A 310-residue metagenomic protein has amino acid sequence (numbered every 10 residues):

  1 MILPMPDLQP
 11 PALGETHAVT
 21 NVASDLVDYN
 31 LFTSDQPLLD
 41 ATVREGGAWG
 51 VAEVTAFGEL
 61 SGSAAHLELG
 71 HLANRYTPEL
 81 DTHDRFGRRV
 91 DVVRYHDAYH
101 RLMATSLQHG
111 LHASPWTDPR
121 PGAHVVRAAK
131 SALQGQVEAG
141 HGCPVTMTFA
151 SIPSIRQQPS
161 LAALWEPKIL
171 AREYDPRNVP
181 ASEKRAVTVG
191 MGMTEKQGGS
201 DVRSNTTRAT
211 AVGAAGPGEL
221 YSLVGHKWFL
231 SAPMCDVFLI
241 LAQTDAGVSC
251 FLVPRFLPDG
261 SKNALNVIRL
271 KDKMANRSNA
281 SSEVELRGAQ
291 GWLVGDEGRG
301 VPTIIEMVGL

Functional and structural regions predicted by a protein language model:
M1-R120, A139: Extended, charge-enriched "interface" segments that sit outside catalytic cores
R88-P180, S231-A232: Internal helix-loop-helix
P115-W116, A129-A139, F149, P153 (+4 more regions): Glycine- and acidic
P159-T207, A211, G216-E219: Internal maturation/activation junctions in enzymes
Q197-S200, F229-S231, Q243, K273-N279: Short Gly/Pro-enriched turn/cap motifs at secondary-structure boundaries
G218-A264: A short core secondary-structure module
D259, E283-G309: A glycine-rich, basic-preceded beta-loop-alpha segment at the flavin cofactor/substrate interface of flavin-utilizing
S261-R287: Flexible, small-/acidic-enriched active-site or ligand-binding loops
